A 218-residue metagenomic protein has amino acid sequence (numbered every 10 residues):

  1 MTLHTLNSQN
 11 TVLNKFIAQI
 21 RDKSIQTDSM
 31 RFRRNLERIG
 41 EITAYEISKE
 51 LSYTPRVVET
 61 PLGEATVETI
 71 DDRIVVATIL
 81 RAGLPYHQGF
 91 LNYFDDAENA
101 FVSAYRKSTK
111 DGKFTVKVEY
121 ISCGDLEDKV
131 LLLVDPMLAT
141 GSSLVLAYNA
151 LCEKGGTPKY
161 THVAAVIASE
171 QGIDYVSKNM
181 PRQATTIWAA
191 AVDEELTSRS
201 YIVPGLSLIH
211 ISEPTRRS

Functional and structural regions predicted by a protein language model:
M1-E213, S218: PRPP-associated nucleotide enzymes
